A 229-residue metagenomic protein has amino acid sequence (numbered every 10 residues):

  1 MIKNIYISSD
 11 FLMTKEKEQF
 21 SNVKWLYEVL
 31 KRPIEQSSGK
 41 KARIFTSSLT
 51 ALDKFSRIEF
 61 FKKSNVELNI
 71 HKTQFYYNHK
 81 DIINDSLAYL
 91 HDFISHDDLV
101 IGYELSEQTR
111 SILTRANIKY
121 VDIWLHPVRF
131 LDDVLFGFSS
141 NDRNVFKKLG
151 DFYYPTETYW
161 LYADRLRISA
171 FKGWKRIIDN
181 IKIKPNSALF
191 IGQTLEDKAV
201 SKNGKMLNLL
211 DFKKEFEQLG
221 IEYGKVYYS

Functional and structural regions predicted by a protein language model:
M1-S229: Catalytic-core helical/loop segments in enzymes performing group transfer/polymerization on anionic/lipid-linked
